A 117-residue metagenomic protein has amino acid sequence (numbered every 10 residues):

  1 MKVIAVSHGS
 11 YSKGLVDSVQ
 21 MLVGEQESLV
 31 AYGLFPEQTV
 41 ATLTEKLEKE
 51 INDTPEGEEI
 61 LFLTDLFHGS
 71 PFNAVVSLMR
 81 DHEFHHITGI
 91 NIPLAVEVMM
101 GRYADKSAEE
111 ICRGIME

Functional and structural regions predicted by a protein language model:
K2-E117: N-terminal loops that bind phosphate or other acidic moieties and the adjacent beta-alpha structural core
